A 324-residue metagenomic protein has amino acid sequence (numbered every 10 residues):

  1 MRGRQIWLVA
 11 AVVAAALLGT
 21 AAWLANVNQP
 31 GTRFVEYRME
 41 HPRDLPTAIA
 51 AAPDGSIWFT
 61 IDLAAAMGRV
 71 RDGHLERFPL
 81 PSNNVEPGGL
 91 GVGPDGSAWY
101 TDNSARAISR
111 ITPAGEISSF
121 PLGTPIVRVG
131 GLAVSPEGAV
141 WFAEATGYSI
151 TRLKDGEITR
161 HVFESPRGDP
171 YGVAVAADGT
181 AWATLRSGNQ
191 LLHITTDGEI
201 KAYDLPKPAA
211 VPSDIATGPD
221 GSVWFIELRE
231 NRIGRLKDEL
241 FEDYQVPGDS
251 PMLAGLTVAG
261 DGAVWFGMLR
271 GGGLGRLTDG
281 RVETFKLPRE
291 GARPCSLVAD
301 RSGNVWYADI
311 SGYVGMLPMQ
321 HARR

Functional and structural regions predicted by a protein language model:
R38-A65: Beta-strand-rich domains and repeat architectures in extracellular enzymes and scaffolds, especially beta-propellers
R38-P42, P79-N83, P121-P125, V162-P166 (+3 more regions): Surface loop/turn motifs at the tips and blade-to-blade linkers of beta-strand repeat domains
L45, L63, E86, S104 (+9 more regions): Beta-rich catalytic cores
A51-D54, V92-D95, V134-E137, V175-D178 (+3 more regions): Residue-level detector of Asp-centered blade-edge/turn motifs that repeat once per structural unit in beta-propeller
I57-L63, A98-S104, V140-T146, A181-S187 (+3 more regions): Conserved beta-strand positions in repeat-built beta-propeller and related beta-rich domains
V70-H74, I111-E116, L153-E157, I194-G198 (+3 more regions): Short loop/turn segments that connect beta-strands within beta-propeller blades
L287, A292-R324: Blade-level signature of beta-propeller repeat domains, shared across WD40, Kelch, NHL, RCC1 and BNR/Asp-box propellers
